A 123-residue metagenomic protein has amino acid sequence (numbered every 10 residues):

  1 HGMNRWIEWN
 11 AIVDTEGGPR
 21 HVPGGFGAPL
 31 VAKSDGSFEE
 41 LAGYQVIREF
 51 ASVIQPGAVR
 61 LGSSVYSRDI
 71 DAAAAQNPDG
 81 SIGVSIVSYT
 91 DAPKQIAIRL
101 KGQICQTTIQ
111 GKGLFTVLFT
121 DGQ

Functional and structural regions predicted by a protein language model:
H1-V46, L61-V65: Aromatic/acidic polysaccharide-binding cleft in carbohydrate-active enzymes
H1-W6, Q55-P56, G80: Loop/turn elements at helix/coil->beta-strand transitions in domains of secreted/extracellular proteins
V46-V53: Short, Φ-rich (hydrophobic/aromatic) sequence segments
S52, S63-K101, K112: Carbohydrate-binding surface patches
V59-L61, K94-I98, C105-T107, V117: Generic detection of short hydrophobic beta-strand segments and adjacent strand-loop junctions
T108-Q123: C-terminal beta-strand-rich structural cap/linker in extracellular carbohydrate-active enzymes
